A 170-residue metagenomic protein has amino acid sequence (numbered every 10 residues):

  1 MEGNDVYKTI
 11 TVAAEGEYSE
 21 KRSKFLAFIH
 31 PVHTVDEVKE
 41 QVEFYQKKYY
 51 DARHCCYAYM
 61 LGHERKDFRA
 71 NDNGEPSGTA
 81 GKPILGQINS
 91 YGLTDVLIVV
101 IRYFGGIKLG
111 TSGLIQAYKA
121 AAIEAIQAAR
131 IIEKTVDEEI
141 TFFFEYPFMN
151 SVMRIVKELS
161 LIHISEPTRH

Functional and structural regions predicted by a protein language model:
M1-G78: C-terminal regulatory domains involved in ligand/effector binding and gene-expression control
H30-H33, F142-E145, R169: Short beta-strand-to-loop capping motifs
T94-F104: Glycine- and acidic-rich phosphate- and metal-coordinating loops
G113-I115: Conserved structured catalytic cores and adjacent interaction surfaces of nucleotide-binding/hydrolyzing enzymes
A117, A121-A129: Stable alpha-helical structural segments in soluble proteins, enriched in small hydrophobic residues
I132-Y146: Short glycine-/aliphatic-rich beta-strand segments at the starts of folded cytosolic domains
F143-L161: Short amphipathic alpha-helix segments
S160-H170: Residue-level detector of conserved catalytic or cofactor/ligand-binding positions in enzyme active sites
